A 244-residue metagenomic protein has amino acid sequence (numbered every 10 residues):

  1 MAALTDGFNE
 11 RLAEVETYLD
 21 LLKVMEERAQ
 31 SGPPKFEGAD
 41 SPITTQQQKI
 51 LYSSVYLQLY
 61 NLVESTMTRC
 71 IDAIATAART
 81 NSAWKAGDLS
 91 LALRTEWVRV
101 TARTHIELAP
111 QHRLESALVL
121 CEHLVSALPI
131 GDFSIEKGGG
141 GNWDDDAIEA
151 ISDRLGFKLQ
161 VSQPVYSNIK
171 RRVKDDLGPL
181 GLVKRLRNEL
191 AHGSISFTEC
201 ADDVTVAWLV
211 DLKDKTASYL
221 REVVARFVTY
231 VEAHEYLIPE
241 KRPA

Functional and structural regions predicted by a protein language model:
M1-L57, I71-I74, N81-L91: Charged alpha-helical initiation segments
A2-G32, I151-A244: Polyanionic, low-complexity intrinsically disordered segments
T5, S41, T45-E64, V173 (+3 more regions): Short, charged/polar micro-motifs that form catalytic or ligand-binding hotspots
K23-E26, V63-C70, I74, A78 (+2 more regions): A generic secondary-structure signal for well-formed alpha-helical elements
A39, I43, A78-V98, T205-S218 (+1 more regions): Charge-rich, acidic-biased intrinsically disordered regions
I43, V119-C121, D146, L177 (+1 more regions): Generic hydrophobic-segment detector
Y52-S53, N61-I71, W84-G87, L177 (+1 more regions): Residue-level signal for functionally critical sites in structured catalytic/ligand-binding pockets
Q58-L59, T66-I169: Helix-loop junctions and short alpha-helical segments
